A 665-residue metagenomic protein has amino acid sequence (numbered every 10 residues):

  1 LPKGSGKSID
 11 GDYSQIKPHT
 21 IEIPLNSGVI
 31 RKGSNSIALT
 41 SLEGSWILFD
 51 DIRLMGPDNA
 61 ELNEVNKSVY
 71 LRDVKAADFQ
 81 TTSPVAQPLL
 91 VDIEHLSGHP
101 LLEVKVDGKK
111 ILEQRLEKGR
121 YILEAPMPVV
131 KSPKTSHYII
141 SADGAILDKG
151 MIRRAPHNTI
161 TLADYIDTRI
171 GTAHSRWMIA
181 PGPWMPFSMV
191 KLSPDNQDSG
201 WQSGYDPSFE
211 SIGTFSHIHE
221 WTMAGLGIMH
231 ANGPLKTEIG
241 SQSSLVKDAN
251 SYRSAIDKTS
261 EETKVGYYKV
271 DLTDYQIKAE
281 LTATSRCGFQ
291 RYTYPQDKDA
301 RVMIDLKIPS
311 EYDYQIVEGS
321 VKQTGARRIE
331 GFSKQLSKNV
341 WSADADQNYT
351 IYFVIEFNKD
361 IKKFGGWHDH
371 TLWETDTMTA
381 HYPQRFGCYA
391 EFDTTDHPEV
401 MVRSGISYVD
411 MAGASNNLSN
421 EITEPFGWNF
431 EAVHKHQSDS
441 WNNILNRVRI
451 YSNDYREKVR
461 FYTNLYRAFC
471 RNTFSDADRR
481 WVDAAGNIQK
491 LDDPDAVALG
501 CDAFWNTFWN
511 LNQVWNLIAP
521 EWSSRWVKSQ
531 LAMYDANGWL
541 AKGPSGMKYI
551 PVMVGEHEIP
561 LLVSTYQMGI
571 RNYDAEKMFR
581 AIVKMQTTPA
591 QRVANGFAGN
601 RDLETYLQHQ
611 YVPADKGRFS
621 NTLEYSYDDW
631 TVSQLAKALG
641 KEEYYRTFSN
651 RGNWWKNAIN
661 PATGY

Functional and structural regions predicted by a protein language model:
L1, V104-K105, I140, V270: Short aromatic-centered micro-motifs
L1-A60, V106-K131: Beta-strand-rich ligand-recognition modules
N35-T40, V104, P133-G144, M401-S404: Short, aromatic- and glycine-rich surface loops/edge beta-strands on solvent-exposed regions
F49-D51, A145-A155: Edge beta-strands of extracellular beta-sandwich domains
L54-T82: Short, compositionally biased P/S/T/A/G/V-rich stretches that sit at domain boundaries
Q80-S83, H95-L101: A short beta-turn/strand-edge loop motif at beta-sheet boundaries
T82-L90: Short coil/turn motif common to extracellular beta-sandwich-like domains
S97, K118, V129-I139, G150-P560 (+3 more regions): Accessory carbohydrate-recognition regions in carbohydrate-active enzymes
